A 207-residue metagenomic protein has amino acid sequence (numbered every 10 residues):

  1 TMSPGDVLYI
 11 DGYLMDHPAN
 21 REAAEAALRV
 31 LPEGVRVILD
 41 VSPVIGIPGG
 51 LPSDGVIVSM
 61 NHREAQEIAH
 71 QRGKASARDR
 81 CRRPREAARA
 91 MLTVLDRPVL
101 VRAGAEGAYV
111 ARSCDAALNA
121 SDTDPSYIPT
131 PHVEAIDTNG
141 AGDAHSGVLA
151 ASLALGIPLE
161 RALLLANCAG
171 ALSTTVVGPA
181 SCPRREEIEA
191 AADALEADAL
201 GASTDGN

Functional and structural regions predicted by a protein language model:
T1-S3: Short amphipathic alpha-helix with an adjacent loop that forms part of the alpha/beta core around
D6-V7, S146: Short SAM/SAH-binding signature in class I
V7-R89, E106-G107, S113-C114: Conserved beta-alpha-beta core of the PfkB/ribokinase-like small-molecule kinase fold
P48-G50, A69-N207: Conserved phosphate-binding/catalytic region of the ribokinase-like
